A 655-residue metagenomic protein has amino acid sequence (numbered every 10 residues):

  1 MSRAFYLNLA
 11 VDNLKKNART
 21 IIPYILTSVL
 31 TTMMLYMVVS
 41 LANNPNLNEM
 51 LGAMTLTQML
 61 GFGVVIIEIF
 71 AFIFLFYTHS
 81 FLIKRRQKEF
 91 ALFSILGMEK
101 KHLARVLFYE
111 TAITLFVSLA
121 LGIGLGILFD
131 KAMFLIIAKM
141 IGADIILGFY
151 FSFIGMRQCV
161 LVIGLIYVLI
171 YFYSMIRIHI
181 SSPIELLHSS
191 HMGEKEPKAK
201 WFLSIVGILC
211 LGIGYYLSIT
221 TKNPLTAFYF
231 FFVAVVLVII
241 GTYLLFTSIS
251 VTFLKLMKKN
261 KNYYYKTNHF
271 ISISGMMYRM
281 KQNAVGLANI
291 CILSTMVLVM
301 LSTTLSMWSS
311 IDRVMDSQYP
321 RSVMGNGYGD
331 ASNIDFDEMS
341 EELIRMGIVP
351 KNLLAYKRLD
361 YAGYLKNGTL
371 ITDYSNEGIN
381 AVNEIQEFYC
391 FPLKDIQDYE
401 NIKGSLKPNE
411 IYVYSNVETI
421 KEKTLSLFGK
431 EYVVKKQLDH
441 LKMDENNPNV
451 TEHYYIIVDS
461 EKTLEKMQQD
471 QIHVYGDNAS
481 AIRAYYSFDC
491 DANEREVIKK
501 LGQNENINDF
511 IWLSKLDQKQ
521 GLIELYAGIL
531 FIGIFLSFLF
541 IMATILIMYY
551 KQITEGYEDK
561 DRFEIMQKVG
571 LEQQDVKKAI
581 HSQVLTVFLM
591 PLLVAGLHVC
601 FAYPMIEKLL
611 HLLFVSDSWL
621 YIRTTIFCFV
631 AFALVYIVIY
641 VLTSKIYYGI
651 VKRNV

Functional and structural regions predicted by a protein language model:
M1-T32, E196-W201, C210, L245-S294 (+2 more regions): N-terminal Sec/SRP start-transfer signal
R3-F5, I180-E194, Y557-E558, Y648-V655: Short cytosolic juxtamembrane segments of multi-pass membrane proteins
R19-N46, T55-A91, T111-L125, I205-V206 (+5 more regions): Hydrophobic alpha-helical transmembrane segments of multi-pass inner-membrane transport and secretion
S40-A53, I123-G155, G212-Y229, P591-N654: Short helix-loop junctions at transmembrane helix boundaries
I113-M257: Hydrophobic alpha-helical segments
K200-S218, F228-F253, V285-Q318, S322 (+4 more regions): Hydrophobic transmembrane helix bundles of membrane-integrated enzymes that assemble and modify cell-envelope
V314-M542: Basic-flanked hydrophobic alpha-helices used for secretion and membrane insertion
